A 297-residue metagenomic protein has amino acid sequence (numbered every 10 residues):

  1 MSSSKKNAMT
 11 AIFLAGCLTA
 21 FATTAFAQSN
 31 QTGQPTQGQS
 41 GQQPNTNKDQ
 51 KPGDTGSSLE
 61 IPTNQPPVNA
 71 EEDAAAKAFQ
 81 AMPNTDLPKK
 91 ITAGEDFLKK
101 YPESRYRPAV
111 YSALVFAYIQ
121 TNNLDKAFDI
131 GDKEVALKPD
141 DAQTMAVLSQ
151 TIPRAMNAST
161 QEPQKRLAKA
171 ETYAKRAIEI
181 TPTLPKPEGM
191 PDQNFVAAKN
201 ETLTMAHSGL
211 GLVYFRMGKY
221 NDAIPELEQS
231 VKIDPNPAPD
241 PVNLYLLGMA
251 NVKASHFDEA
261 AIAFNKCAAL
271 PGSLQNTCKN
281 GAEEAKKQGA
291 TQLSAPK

Functional and structural regions predicted by a protein language model:
A25-A109, S294-K297: N-terminal leader/linker segments that initiate helical-solenoid repeat arrays
T32, K186-E188, N200, T204-R216 (+2 more regions): Terminal, low-structured helical/coil segments at or just beyond the last alpha-helical repeat
K77, A113, V147, G209 (+2 more regions): "A position-specific structural signal for the A-helix of alpha-solenoid helical repeats
K100-R107, A136-A142, Q161, P182-E201 (+2 more regions): Short solvent-exposed coil/turn linkers within tandem alpha-helical repeat scaffolds
F116, Q150, R154-N157, L212 (+2 more regions): Residue-level recognition of tetratricopeptide repeat
